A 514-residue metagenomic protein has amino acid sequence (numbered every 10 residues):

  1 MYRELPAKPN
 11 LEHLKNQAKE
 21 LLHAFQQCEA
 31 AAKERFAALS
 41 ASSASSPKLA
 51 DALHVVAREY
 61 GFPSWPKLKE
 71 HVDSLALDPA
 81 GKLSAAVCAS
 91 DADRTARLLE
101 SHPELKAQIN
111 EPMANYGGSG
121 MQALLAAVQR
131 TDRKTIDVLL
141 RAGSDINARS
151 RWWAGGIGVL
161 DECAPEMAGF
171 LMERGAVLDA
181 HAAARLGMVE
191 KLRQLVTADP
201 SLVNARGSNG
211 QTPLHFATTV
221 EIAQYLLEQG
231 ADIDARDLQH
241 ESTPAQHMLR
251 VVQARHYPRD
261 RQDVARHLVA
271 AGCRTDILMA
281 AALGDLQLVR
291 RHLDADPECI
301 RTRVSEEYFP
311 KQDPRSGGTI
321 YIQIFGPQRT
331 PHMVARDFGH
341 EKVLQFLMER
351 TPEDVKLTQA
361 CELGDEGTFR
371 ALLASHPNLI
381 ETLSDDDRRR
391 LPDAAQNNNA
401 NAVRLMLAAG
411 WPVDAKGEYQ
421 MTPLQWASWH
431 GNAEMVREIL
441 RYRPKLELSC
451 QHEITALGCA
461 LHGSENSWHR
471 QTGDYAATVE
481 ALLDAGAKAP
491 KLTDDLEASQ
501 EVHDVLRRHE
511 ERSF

Functional and structural regions predicted by a protein language model:
A76-K82, P165-R185, R255-L283, R291 (+3 more regions): Ankyrin-repeat-protein effector appendages
D78-Y116, L186-R206, P213, L283-R301 (+3 more regions): N-terminal segments that cap or nucleate solenoid repeat domains
A85-S90, A126-D132, G158-A164, A182-M188 (+10 more regions): Ankyrin repeat A-helix N-terminal signature
R94, K134-T135, E166-M167, K191 (+9 more regions): Conserved ankyrin/ankyrin-like repeat signature
L99-A107, V138-D145, M172-A176, V196-S201 (+9 more regions): Ankyrin repeat domain, specifically the short helix-to-loop turn at the C-terminus of the second helix of each repeat
A107-N110, A114, N147, V203-N204 (+7 more regions): Ankyrin-repeat junction/capping positions
M113, G117, S150-W152, G207 (+7 more regions): Ankyrin repeat boundary/linker residues
G120, W153, G210, H240-E241 (+4 more regions): Start-of-repeat signature of ankyrin repeats
